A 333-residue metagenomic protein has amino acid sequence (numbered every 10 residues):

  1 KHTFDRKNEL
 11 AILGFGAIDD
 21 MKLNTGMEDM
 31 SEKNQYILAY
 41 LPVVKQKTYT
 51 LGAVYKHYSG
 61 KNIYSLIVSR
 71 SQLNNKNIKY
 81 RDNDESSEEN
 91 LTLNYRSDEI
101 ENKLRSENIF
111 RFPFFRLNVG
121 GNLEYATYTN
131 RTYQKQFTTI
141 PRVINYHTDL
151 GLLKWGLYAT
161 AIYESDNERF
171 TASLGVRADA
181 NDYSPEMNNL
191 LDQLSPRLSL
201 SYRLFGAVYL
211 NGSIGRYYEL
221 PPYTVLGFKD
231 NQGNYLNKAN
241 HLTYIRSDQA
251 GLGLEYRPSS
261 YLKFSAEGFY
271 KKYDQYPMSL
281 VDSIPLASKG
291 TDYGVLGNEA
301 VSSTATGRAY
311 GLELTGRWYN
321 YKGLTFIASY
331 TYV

Functional and structural regions predicted by a protein language model:
T3-D20, P42-M187, R203, L262-S265 (+1 more regions): Face-selective signature of the C-terminal outer-membrane beta-barrel domain
A17, L23-E32, I37-L38, V68 (+8 more regions): Outer-membrane beta-barrel translocator domains and adjoining extracellular loop/strand segments of Gram-negative
Q46-T48, L73, E99-E101, L152-K154 (+5 more regions): Membrane-spanning beta-strands of outer-membrane beta-barrel proteins
N74-K76, T129-Q136, Y202, G206-A250 (+1 more regions): Surface-exposed extracellular loop regions of Gram-negative outer-membrane beta-barrel proteins, predominantly
Y158, S195-S199: One-face residue pattern on beta-strands with alternating periodicity enriched for small/polar residues
E164-F170, Y270-K272, T291-V333: Gram-negative outer-membrane beta-barrel transporters
G253: Small/polar-residue-rich segments within soluble enzyme cores
